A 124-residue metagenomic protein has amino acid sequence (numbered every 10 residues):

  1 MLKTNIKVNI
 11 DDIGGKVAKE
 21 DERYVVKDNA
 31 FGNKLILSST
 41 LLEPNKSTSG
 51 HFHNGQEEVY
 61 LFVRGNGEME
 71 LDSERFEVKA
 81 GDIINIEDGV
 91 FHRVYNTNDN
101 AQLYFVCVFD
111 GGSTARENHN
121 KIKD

Functional and structural regions predicted by a protein language model:
M1-L35, S49, H119-D124: A short, N-terminal "cap"/entry segment at the start of jelly-roll beta-barrel domains of the cupin/DSBH fold
F31, D88-A115: Ligand-binding loop in jelly-roll beta-barrel domains
S38-H53: Conserved short histidine dyad/triad with adjacent acidic residue
G55-E57, F62-G67: Glycine- and acidic-residue-biased ligand/ion/polar-headgroup-sensing regions
N66-E68, R75, F91: Structural motif
E74-D88: Short acidic-glycine-tyrosine-enriched beta hairpin
